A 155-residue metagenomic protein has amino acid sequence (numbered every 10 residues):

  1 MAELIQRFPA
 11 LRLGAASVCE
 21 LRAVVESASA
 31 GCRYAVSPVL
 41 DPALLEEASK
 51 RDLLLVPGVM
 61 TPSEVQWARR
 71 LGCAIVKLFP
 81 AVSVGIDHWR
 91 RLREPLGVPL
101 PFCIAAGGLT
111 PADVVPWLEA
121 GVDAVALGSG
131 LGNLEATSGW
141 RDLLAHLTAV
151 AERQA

Functional and structural regions predicted by a protein language model:
M1-L53, P62-W67, I86-H88: N-terminal active-site wall of soluble small-molecule enzyme domains
L13-A16, A35-S37, L55-G58, V76-L78 (+2 more regions): Hydrophobic faces of well-ordered beta-strands that scaffold small-molecule active sites in alpha/beta enzyme cores
E20-A30, S63-G72, H88, E94 (+1 more regions): Catalytic cores of alpha/beta
P38-L44, K77-I86, A120-L143: Glycine-rich phosphate-binding active-site loops on the catalytic face of alpha/beta enzymes
A48-L54, L118, N133-A155: C-terminal helical cap(s) of enzyme catalytic domains, especially alpha/beta-barrels
P62, R70, A74-V84, R90 (+1 more regions): Short, glycine-/small-residue-rich phosphate/pyrophosphate-handling segment
V98-F102, D113: Active-site-adjacent C-terminal substructures of enzyme catalytic domains
